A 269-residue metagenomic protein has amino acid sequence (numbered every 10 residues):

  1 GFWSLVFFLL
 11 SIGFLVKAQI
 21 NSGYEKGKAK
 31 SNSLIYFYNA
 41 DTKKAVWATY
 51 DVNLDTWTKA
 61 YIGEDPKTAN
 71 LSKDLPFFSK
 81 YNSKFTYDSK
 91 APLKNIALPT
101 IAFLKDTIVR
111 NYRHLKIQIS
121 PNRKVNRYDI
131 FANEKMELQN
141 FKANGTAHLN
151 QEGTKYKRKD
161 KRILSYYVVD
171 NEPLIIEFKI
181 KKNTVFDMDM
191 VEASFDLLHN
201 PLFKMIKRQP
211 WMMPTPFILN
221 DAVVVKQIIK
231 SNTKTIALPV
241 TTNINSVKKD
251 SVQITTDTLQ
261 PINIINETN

Functional and structural regions predicted by a protein language model:
G1-K30: Internal/C-terminal transmembrane anchor helices
A29-N269: Extracytosolic and intramembrane catalytic regions of membrane-associated proteins in envelope/secretory systems
